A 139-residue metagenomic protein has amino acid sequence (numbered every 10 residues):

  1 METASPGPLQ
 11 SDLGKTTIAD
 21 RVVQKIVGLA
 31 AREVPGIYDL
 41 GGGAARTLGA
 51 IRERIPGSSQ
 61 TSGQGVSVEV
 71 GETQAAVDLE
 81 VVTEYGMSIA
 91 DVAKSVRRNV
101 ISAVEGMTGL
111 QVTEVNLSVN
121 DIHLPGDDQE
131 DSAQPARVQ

Functional and structural regions predicted by a protein language model:
M1-P8, H123-Q139: Short, charged, intrinsically disordered terminal tails
G7-T16: Short hinge/gating elements
T17, I26-G28, S67-E69, A76-V82 (+1 more regions): Soluble periplasmic/extracytoplasmic beta-strand elements of cell-envelope proteins
V27, I89-T108, V112: Short, non-transmembrane amphipathic alpha-helical segments
A31-L40, L110: Short acidic amphipathic segments
A44-E80, L124: Short edge beta-strands and adjacent turn/loop segments
E72-K94: A short interface-forming secondary-structure element
E105-P125: Intrinsically disordered, low-complexity glycine/proline-rich and charged
